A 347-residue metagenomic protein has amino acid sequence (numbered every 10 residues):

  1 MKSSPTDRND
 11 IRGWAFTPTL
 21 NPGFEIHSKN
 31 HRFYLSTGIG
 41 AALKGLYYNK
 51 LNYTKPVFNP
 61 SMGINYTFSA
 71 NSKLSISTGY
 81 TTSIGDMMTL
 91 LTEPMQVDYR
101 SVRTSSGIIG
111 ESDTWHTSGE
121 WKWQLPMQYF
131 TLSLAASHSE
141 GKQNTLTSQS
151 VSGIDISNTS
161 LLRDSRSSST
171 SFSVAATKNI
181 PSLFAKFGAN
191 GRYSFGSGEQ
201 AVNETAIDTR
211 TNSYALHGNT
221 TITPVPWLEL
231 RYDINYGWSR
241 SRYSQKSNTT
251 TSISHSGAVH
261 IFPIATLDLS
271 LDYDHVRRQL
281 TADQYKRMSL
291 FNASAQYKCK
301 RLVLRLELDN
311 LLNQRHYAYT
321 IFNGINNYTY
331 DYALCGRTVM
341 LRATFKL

Functional and structural regions predicted by a protein language model:
M1-L347: Exposed, low-structure sequence patches enriched in small/polar residues
